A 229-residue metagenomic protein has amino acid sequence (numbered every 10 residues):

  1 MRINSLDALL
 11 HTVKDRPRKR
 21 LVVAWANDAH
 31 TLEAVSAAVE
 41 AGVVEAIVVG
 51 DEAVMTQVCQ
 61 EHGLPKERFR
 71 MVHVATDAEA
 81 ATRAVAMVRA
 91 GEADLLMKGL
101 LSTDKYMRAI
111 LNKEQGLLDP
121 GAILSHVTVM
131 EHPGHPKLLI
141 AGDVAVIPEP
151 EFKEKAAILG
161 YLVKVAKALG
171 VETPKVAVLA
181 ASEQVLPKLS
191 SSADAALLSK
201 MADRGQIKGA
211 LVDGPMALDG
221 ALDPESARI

Functional and structural regions predicted by a protein language model:
M1-I47, D51-I229: Anion-binding alpha/beta catalytic cores of soluble intermediary-metabolism enzymes, centered on
